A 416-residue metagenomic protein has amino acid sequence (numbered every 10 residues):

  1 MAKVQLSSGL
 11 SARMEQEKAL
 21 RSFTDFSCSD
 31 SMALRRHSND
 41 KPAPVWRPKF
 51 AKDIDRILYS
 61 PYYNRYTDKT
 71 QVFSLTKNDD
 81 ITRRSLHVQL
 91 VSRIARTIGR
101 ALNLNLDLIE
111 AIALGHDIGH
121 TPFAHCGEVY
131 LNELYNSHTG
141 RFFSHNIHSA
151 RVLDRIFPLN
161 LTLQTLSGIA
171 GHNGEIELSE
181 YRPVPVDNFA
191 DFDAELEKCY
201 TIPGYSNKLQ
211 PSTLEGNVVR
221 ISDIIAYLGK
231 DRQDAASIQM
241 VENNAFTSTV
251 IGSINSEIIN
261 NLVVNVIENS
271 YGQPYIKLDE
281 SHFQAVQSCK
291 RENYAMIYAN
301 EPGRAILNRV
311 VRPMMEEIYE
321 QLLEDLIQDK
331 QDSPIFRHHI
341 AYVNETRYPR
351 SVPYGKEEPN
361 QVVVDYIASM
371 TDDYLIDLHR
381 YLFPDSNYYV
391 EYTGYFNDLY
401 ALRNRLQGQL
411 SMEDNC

Functional and structural regions predicted by a protein language model:
M1-S85, L90-I98, N105-L106, G127 (+2 more regions): Histidine-centered, transition-metal-coordinating active-site segments
L102, A113: Basic, low-complexity intrinsically disordered segments
A111, P122-R141, S237-V241: Post-HEXXH active-site segment of zinc metalloproteases
L114-I118, Y135, I156, N173: Acidic, glycine-rich active-site loops and adjacent beta-strand->loop/helix elements that engage anionic groups
G115-F123, A226: Short active-site segment of divalent metal-dependent hydrolases/proteases that encodes the spacing between
